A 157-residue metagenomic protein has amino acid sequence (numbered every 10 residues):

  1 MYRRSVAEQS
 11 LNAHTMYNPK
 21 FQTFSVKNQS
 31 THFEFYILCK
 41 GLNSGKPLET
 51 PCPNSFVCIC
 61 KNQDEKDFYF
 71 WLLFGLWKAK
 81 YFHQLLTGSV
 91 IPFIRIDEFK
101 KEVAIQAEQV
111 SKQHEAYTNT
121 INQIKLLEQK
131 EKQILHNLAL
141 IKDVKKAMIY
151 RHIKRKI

Functional and structural regions predicted by a protein language model:
M1-A107: DNA target-recognition domains and sequence-specific DNA-contacting regions of bacterial/archaeal
Y69, K100-Y150: Amphipathic alpha-helical segments
I153: Hydrophobic/aromatic-lined pockets within catalytic cores
